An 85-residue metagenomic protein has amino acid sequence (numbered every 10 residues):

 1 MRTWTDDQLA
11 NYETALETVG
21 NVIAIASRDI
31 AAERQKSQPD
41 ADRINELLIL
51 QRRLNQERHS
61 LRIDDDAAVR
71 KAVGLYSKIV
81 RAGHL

Functional and structural regions predicted by a protein language model:
M1-G20: Short, charge/polar-rich alpha-helical segments
Y12, V19, I23-E33, L47 (+1 more regions): Non-transmembrane amphipathic alpha-helical segments
I25, K36, E57, I79-G83: Surface-exposed polar/charged interaction patches
E33-A41, I63: Charged, low-complexity interaction regions
D42-E46: Amphipathic alpha-helical hairpins
R52-K71: Amphipathic alpha-helical coiled-coil segments
D66-L85: Long amphipathic alpha-helical coiled-coil segments
